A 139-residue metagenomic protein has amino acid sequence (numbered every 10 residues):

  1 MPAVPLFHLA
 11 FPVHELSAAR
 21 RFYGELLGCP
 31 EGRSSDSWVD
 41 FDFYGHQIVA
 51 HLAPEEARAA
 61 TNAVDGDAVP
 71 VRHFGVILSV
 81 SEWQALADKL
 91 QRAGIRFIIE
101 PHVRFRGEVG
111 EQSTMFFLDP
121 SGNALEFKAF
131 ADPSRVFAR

Functional and structural regions predicted by a protein language model:
M1-S17, H73-F74, L78, A129-R139: N-terminal beta-strand motif that seeds the catalytic metal site of vicinal oxygen chelate
P2, A87-R139: Vicinal oxygen chelate
P2-P5, D67-V71, E108-V109: Short glycine-enriched loop/turn motifs at secondary-structure junctions
P5-F7, S37-V39, H46, P70-R72 (+1 more regions): A generic structural signal for short beta-strands and their flanking turns/coil linkers
P12-E55: Core segments of cupin and vicinal oxygen chelate
A18, S81-L86: Short, conserved charged micro-motifs
V49-A50, E56-A60, P133-V136: A short local loop/turn or secondary-structure capping micro-motif enriched for an aromatic residue
A59-I77: Helix-adjacent hinge/juxtasegments
